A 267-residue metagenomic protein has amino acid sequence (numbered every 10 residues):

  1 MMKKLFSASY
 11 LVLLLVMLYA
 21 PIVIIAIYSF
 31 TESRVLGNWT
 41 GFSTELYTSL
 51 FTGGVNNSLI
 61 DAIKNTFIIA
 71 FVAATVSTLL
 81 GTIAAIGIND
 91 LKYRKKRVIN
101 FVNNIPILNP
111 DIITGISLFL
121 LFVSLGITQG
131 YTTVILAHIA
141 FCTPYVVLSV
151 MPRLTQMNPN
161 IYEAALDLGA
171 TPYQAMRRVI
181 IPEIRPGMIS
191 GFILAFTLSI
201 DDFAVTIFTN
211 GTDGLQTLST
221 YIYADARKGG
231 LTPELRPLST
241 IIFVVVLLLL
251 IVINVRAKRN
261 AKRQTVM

Functional and structural regions predicted by a protein language model:
M1-I60, K64, L250, N254-M267: N-terminal, non-cleaved signal-anchor transmembrane helix
M1-Y10, M151-Y162, L166, P172-R178 (+1 more regions): C-terminal transmembrane helix and the adjacent membrane-cytosol boundary/short C-terminal tail of inner/organellar
M2-K4, F71-N103, L120, M176 (+1 more regions): Transmembrane-helix boundary motif in ABC transporter permease subunits
Y10, M17-I22, V147-R153, M157-P159 (+1 more regions): Transmembrane alpha-helices
R34, L46-S58, I200-K258: Interhelical loop and adjacent transmembrane-helix boundary motif in polytopic membrane transport permeases
V35-L36, T44, K95, I112-C142 (+2 more regions): Membrane-interfacial helix termini and adjacent extracytoplasmic/periplasmic loops of multi-pass transporters
I60, K64, I68-L80, A84 (+7 more regions): Hydrophobic alpha-helical transmembrane segments of multipass integral membrane proteins, especially permease/channel
I63, I88, I105, N160-L168 (+1 more regions): Short hydrophobic faces within alpha-helices
